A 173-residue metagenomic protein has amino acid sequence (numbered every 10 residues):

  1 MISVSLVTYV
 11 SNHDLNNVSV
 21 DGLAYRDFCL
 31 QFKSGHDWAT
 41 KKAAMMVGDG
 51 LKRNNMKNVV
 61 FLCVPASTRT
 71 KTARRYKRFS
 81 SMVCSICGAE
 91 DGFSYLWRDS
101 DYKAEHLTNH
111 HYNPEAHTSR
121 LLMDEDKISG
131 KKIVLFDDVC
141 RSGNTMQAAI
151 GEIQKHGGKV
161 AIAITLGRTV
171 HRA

Functional and structural regions predicted by a protein language model:
M1-V60, W97-S129, T169-H171: Active-site-facing substrate-recognition patch
D49, S85, G151, K155: Short, well-ordered alpha-helices that flank and scaffold nucleotide-derived cofactor binding pockets
V60, V134, A161-I164: A structural signal for isolated positions on well-ordered beta-strands in alpha/beta enzyme cores
V60-R75: Short beta-strand-loop/turn "lid" adjacent to the catalytic site in phosphate-handling enzymes
R75-S81: Charged helix-capping and loop-helix junction motifs
D91-Y95: A generic "structured core" feature
L135-A149: A phosphate-binding catalytic loop at a beta-strand-loop-alpha-helix junction that coordinates phosphoryl groups
Q147-A173: A short, conserved beta-to-alpha structural element at the edge of catalytic cores that scaffolds binding
